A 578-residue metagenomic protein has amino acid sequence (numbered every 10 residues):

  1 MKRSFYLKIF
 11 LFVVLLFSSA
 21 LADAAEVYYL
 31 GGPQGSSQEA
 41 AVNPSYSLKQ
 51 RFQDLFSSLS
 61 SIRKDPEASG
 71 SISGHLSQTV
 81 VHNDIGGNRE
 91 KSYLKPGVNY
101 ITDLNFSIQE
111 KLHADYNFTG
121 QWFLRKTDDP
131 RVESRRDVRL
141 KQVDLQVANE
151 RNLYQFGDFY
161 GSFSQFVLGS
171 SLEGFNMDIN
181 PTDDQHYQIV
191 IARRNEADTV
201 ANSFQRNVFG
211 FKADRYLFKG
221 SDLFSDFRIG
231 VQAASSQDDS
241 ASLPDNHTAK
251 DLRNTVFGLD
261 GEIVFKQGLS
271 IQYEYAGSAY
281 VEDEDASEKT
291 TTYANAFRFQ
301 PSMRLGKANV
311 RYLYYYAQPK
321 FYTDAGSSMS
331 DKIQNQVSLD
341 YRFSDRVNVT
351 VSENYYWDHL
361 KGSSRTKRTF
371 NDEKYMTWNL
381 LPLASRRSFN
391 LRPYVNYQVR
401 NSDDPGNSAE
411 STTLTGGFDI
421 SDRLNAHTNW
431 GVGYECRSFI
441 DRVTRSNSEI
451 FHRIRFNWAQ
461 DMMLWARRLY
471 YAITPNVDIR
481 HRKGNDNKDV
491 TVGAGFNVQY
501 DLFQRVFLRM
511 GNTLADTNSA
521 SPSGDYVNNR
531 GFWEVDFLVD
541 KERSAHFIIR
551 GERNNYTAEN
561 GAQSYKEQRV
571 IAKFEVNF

Functional and structural regions predicted by a protein language model:
K2-F10: Bacterial N-terminal signal peptides that target proteins for export
I9-S18: Bacterial N-terminal signal peptides
A22-A25: Boundary at the C-terminal end of the N-terminal hydrophobic targeting segment
Y28-V98, E110-F118, V147, R151-Y154 (+5 more regions): Transmembrane beta-strand segments of Gram-negative outer membrane beta-barrel proteins
S73-V81, G86-E150, G161, N371-N390 (+3 more regions): Transmembrane beta-barrel domains of Gram-negative outer membranes and organellar outer membranes
T119-A192, M303-K320: Outer membrane beta-barrel
D178-P181, Y187-E196, V200-D245, D251: Hydrophobic, small-residue-rich alpha-helical packing segments that form membrane-like cores
K250-T255, V264, L269-F578: Exposed, low-structure sequence patches enriched in small/polar residues
